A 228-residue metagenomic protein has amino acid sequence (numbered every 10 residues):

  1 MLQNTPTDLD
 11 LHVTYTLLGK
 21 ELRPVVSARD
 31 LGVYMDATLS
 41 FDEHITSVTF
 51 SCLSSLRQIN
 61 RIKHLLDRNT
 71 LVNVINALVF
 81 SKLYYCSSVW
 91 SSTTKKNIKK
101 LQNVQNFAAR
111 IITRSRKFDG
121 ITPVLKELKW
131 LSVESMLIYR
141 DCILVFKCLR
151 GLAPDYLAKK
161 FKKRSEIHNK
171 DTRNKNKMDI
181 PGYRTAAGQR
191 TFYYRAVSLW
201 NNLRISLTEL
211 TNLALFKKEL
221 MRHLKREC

Functional and structural regions predicted by a protein language model:
M1-Q3, T16-L18, Y34, C142 (+2 more regions): Residues in well-ordered beta-strands of folded domains
M1-S27: Short, conserved micro-motifs composed of acidic
P6-T7, L22, M35, S40 (+2 more regions): Conserved beta-strand elements of beta-rich interaction domains across eukaryotes, especially beta-propellers
L22-V89: Basic, alpha-helical interaction scaffolds
T38-V48, I62-N73, S91-L101, E127-E134 (+2 more regions): Conserved, non-catalytic sequence blocks in retroelement Pol enzymes and Pol-derived host proteins
Y84-K95, L199-L207: Short amphipathic alpha-helical interface patches used for protein-protein assembly/oligomerization
K99-C228: Short linear motifs embedded in intrinsically disordered, charge-biased segments
